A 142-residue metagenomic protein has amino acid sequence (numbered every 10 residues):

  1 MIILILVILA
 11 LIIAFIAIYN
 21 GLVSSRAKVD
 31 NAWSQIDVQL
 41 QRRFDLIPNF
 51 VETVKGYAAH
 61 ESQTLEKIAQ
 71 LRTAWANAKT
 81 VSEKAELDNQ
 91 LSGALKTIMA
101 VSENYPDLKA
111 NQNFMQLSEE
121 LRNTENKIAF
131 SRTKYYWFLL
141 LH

Functional and structural regions predicted by a protein language model:
M1-H142: A helix-centric hydrophobic-segment signal that preferentially recognizes long, alpha-helical stretches used
